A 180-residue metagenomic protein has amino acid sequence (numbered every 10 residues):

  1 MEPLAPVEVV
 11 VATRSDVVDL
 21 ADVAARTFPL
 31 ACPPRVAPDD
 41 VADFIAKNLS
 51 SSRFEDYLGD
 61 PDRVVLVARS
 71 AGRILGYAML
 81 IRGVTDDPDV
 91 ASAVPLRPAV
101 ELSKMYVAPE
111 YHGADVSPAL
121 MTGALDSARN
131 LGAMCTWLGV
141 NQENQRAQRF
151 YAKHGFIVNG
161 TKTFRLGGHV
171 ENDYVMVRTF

Functional and structural regions predicted by a protein language model:
E2-L4, V11-V17, A21-R35, A42-H112 (+5 more regions): Acetyl-CoA-dependent GNAT
V9, G113, V140: Conserved SAM-binding loop
D40-A42, Q142: Short histidine/acidic/glycine/proline-rich micro-motifs that form metal- and phosphate-coordinating active-site loops
G113-S117, N144-A147: Catalytic cores of transferase enzymes with a strong primary signal for eukaryotic protein kinases
L138-Q148, R165-E171: Conserved beta-strand-loop-alpha-helix junction that forms the acyl-donor binding cleft
Y151, F156: Conserved active-site tyrosine of GNAT-family acetyltransferases
